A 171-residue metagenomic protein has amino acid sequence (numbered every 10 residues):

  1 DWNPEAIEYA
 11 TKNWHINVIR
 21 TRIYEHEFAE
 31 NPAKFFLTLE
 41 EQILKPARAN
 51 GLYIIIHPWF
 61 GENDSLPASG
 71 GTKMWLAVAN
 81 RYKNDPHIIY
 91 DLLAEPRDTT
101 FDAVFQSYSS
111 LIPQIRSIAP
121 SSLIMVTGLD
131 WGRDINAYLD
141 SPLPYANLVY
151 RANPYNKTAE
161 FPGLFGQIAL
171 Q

Functional and structural regions predicted by a protein language model:
D1, T21-H26, L52, H57-E62 (+3 more regions): Active-site-proximal beta-strand/loop segments in catalytic clefts of secreted hydrolases
N3-E62, A68-K73, I112-A119: Aromatic-lined substrate-binding rim segments of carbohydrate-active enzymes
A68-I89, L93-Q171: Extracellular glycoside hydrolase catalytic/binding regions
